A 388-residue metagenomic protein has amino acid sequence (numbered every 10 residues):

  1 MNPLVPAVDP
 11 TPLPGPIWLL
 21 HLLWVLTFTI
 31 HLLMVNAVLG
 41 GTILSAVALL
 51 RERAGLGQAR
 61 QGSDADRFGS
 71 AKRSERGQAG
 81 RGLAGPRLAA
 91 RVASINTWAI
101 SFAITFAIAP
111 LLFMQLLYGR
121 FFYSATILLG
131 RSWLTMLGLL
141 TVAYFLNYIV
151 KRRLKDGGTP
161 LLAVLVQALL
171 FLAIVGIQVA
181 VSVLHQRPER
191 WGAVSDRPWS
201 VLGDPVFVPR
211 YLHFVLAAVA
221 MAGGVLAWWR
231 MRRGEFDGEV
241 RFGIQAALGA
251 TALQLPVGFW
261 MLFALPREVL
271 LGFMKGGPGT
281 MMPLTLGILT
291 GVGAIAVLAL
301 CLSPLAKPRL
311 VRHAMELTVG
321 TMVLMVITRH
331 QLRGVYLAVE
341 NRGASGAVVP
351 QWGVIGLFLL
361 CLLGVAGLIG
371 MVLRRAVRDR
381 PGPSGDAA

Functional and structural regions predicted by a protein language model:
N2-F28, A84, L88, P110-R131 (+3 more regions): Membrane-interface interhelical loops and short amphipathic "cap" helices that link adjacent transmembrane segments
W24-V25, P86-A99, K155-A173, G238-L248 (+1 more regions): Alpha-helical transmembrane segments and their helix-start/interface "positive-inside/aromatic belt" motifs in integral
V35-A46, W133-I149, L212-W229, L286-L300 (+1 more regions): Hydrophobic cores of alpha-helical transmembrane segments in multi-pass inner/ER membrane proteins, independent
A37-G57, G80-W133: Membrane helical hairpin/interfacial module
A54-L56, K151-R153, L302-L305, L368-G385: Membrane-interface capping segments at transmembrane-helix boundaries
W98-L165, G258-V297: Membrane-interface helix-loop-helix modules in multi-pass inner-membrane proteins
L169-Q178, A250-F259, T318-Q331: Aromatic-anchored segments of alpha-helical transmembrane domains
A193-F242: Loop-centered beta-sheet repeat module
